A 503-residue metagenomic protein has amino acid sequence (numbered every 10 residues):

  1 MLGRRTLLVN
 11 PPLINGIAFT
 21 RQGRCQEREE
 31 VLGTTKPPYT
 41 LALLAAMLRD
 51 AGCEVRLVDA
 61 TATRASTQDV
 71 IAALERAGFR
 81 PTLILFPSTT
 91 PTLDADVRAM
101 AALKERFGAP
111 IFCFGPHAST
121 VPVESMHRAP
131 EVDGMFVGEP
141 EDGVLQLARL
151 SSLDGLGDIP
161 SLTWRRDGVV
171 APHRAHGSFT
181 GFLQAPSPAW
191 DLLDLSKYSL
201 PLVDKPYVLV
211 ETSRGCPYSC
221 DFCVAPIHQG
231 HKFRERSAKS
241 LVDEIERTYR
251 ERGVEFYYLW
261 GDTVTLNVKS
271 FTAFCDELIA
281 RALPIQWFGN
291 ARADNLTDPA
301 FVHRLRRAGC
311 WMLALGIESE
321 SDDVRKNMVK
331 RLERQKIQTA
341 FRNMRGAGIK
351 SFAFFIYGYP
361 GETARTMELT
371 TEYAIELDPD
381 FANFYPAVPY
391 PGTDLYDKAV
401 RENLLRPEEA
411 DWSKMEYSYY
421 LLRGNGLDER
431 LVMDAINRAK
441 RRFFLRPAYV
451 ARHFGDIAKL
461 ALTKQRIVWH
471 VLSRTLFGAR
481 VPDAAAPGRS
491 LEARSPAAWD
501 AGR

Functional and structural regions predicted by a protein language model:
L2, I17-Q22, R28, I159 (+1 more regions): N-terminal [4Fe-4S]-dependent radical SAM core
L2-L8, R49, E54, E75-F79 (+2 more regions): Radical SAM enzyme core and accessory elements
R5, T82-L83, F256-Y258: Structural motif
N15-F19, P122, Y218, K269 (+5 more regions): Flexible glycine/acidic-rich beta-alpha junction loops that bind and position SAM and/or redox cofactors in anaerobic
E27-P38: A short acidic, glycine-rich active-site loop that binds or catalyzes chemistry on phosphate/adenosine moieties
T40, L44-L48, E54-G181, P386-G392: Glycine-rich beta-alpha loop elements in corrinoid/cobalamin-binding modules across cobalamin-dependent enzymes
E124-H127, G361-I375: Catalytic cores of alpha/beta
L183, P188-F354, Y359, L369-E372: Radical SAM [4Fe-4S] cluster-binding motif and immediate context
